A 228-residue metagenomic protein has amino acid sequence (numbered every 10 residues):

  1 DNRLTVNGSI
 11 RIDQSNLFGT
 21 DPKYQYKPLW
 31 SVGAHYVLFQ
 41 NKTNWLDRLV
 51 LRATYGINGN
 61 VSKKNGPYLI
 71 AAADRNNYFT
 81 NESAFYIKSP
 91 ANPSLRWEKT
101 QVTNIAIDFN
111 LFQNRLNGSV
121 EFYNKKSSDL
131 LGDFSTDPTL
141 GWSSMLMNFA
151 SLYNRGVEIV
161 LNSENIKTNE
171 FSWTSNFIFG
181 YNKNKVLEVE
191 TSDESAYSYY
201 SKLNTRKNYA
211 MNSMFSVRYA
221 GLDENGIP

Functional and structural regions predicted by a protein language model:
D1-T20, Q25-Q40, T100-T103, L111-G118 (+3 more regions): Surface-exposed extracellular loop regions of Gram-negative outer-membrane beta-barrel proteins
Q14-N16, G59-V61, K126, Y181-K185: Feature marks short, surface-exposed loop/turn motifs that line or immediately flank catalytic pockets and channel
F39-R48, N76-N77, I166-E170, D223-P228: Generic structural signal for short, solvent-exposed loop/turn connectors between secondary structure elements
T43-K99, N117, E121-L152, E190 (+3 more regions): Solvent-exposed loop/turn elements at secondary-structure boundaries
V61-K64, L161, G226: Basic, gly/Ser/Thr/Pro-rich low-complexity segments located predominantly at protein N termini
M147, I166-P228: Conserved small-residue
